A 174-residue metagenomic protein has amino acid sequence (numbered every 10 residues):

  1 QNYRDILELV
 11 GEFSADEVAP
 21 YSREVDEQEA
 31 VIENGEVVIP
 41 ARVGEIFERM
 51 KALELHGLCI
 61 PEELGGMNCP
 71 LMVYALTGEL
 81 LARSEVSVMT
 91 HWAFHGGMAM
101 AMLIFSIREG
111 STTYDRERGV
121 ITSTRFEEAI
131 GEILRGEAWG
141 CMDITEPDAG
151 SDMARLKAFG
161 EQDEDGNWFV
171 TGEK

Functional and structural regions predicted by a protein language model:
Q1-E33, V37: Extended, charge-enriched "interface" segments that sit outside catalytic cores
V25-K174: Glycine-rich flavin
